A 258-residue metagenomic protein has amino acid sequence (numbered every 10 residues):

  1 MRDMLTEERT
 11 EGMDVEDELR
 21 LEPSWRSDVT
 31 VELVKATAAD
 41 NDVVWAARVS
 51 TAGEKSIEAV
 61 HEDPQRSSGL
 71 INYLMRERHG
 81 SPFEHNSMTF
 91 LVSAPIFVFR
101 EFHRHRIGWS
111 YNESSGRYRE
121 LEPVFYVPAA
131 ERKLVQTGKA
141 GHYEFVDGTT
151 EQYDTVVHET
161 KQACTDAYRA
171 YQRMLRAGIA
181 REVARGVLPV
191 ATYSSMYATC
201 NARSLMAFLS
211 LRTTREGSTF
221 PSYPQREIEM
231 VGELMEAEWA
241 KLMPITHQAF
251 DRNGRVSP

Functional and structural regions predicted by a protein language model:
M1-P258: Family-specific signature for flavin-dependent thymidylate synthase
